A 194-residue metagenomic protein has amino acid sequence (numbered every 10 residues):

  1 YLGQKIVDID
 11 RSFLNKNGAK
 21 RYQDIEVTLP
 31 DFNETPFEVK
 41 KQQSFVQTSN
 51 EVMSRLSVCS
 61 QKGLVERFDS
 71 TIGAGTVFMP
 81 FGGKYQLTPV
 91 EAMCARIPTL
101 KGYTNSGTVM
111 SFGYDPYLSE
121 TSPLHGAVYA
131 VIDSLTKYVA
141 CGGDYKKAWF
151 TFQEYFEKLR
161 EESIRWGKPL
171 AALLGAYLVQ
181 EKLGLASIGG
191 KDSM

Functional and structural regions predicted by a protein language model:
Y1-M194: Glycine/proline-enriched, intrinsically flexible loops and inter-domain linkers
